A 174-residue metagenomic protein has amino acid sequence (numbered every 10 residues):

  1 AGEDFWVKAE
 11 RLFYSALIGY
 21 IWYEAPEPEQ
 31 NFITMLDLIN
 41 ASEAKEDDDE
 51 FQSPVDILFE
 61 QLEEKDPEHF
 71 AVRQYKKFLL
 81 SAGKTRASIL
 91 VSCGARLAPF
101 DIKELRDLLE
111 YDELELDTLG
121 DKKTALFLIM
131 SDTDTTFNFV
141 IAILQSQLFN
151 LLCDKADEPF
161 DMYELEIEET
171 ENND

Functional and structural regions predicted by a protein language model:
A1-D174: P-loop NTPase motor domains
